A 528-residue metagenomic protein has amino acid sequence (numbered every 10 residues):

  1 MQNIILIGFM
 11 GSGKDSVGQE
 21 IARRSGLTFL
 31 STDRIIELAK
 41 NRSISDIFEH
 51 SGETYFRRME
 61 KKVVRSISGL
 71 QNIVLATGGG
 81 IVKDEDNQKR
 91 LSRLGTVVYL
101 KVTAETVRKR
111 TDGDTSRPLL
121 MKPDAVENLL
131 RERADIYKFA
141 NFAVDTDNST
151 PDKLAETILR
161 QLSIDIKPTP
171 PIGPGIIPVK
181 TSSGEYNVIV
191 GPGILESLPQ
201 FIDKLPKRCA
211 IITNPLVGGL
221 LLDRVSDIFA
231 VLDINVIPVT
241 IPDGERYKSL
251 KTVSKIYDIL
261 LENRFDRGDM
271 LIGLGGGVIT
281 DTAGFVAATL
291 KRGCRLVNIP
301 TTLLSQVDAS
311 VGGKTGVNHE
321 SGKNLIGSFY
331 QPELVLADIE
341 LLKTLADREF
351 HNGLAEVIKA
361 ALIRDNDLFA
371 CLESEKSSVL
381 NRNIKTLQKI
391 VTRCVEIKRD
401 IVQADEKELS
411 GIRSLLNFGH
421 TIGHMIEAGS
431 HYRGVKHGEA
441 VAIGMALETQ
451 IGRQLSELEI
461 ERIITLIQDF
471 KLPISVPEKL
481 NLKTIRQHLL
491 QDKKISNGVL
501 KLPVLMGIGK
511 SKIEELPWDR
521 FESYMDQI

Functional and structural regions predicted by a protein language model:
G13: Conserved glycine(s) of the Walker
S16, E20, R24, A134-I176: NTP-dependent small-molecule kinase module
T28-S92: ATP-dependent small-molecule kinase phosphotransfer cores that center on conserved nucleotide phosphate-binding segments
R93-D135: A glycine- and Lys/Arg-enriched "phosphate-lid" helix/loop adjacent to the NTP-binding pocket of small-molecule kinases
P170-M270: ATP/NTP phosphate-donor binding region
F285-S378: A glycine/threonine-rich phosphate-anchoring loop and its flanking beta-alpha core in nucleotide/phosphate-binding
A355-I358, E457-I528: C-terminal charged capping/lid subdomain of soluble metabolic enzymes
E375-K483: Active-site segments that bind and position negatively charged phosphate/pyrophosphate groups
